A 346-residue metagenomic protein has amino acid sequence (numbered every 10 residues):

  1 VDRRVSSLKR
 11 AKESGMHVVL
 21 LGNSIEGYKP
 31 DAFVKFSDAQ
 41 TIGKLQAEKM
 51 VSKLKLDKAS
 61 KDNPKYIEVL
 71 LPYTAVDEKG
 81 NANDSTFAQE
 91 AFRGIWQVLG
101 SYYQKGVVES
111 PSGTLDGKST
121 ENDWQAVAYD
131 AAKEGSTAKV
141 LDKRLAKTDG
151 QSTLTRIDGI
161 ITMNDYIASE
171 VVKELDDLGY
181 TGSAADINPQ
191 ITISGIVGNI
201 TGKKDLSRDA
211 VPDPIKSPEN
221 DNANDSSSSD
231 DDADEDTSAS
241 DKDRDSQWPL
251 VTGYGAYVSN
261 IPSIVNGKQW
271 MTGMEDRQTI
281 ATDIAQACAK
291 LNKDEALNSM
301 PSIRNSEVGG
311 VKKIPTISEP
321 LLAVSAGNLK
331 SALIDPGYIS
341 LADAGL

Functional and structural regions predicted by a protein language model:
V1-E13, I95, S119-I261: Hydrophobic alpha-helical
V1-R3, V18, S24-G27, Q40-T41 (+6 more regions): Solvent-exposed loop/turn segments at secondary-structure junctions within structured extracellular/periplasmic domains
S6-T41, S60-Y66, L70-V76, N260-V265: Flexible loop/hinge segments that line or gate small-molecule binding clefts
H17-G22, F36, Y66-L71, D158-T162 (+2 more regions): Structural recognition of the beta-strand scaffold that forms the well-ordered cores of secreted hydrolase catalytic
V34-I67, E90, G135-L141, A256-N260 (+2 more regions): Hydrophobic alpha-helical segments within soluble ligand-binding/sensing domains
L45-V108, C288, L297-S325: An alpha-beta-alpha
V76-N83, D213-T237, P249, A256 (+1 more regions): Hinge/cleft segment of the Venus flytrap/periplasmic-binding protein
I157-L175, N260-V265, M271-N298: Extracellular/periplasmic ligand-binding modules, especially the Venus flytrap/periplasmic-binding
